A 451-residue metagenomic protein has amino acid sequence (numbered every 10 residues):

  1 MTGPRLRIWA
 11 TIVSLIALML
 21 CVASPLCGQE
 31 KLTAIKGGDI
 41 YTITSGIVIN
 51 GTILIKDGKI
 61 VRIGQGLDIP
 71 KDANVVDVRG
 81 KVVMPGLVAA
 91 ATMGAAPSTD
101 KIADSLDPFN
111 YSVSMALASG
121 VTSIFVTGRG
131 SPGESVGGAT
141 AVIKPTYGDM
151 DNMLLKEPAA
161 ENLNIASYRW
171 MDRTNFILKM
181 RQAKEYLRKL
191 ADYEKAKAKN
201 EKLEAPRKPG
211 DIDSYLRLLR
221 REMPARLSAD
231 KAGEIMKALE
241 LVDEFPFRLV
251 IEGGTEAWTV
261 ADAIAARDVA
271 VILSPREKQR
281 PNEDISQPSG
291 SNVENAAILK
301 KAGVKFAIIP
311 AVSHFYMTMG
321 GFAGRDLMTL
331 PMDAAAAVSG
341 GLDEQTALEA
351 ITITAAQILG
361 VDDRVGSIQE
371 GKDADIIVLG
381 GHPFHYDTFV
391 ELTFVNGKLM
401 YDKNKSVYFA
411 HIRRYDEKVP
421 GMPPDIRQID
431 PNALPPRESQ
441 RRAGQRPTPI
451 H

Functional and structural regions predicted by a protein language model:
M1-S14: Bacterial N-terminal signal peptides that target proteins for export
T11-A23: Bacterial N-terminal signal peptides
E30, D77-L203, G303, S439 (+1 more regions): Divalent-metal coordination cores built from histidine and acidic residues
E30, I308-M317, G321, F394-H451: Extracellular/periplasmic ectodomains of large secreted or surface enzymes and adhesion receptors
G38-Y41, Q369-R413: C-terminal cap of metal-dependent C-N hydrolases
I40, T44-M84: Histidine-rich, glycine-flanked metal-binding segment
T99-D100, P224, A265, S274-E277 (+1 more regions): His/Asp/Glu-enriched, well-ordered alpha-helical/loop segment that forms or immediately abuts the divalent-metal
N175, K179-V250, T255-V271, G290-G303 (+2 more regions): Histidine/acidic residue-rich metal-binding segments in metalloenzymes
